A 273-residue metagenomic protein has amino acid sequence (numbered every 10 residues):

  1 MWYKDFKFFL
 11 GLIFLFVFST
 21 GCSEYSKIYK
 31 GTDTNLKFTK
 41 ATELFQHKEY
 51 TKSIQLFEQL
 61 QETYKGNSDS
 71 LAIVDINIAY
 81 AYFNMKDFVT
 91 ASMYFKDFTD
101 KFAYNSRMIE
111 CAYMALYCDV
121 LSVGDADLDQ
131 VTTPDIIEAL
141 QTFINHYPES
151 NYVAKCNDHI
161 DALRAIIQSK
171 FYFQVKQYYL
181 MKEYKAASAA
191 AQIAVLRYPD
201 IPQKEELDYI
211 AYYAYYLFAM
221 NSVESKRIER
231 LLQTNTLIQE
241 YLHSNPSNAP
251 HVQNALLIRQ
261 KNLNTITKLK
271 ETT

Functional and structural regions predicted by a protein language model:
G21-K40, I54: Bacterial Sec signal peptide processing site at the extreme N-terminus
Y50, F88, T133, Y184 (+1 more regions): TPR-repeat structural position
E62-L71, T99-M108, D127, Q141-D158 (+5 more regions): Short solvent-exposed coil/turn linkers within tandem alpha-helical repeat scaffolds
